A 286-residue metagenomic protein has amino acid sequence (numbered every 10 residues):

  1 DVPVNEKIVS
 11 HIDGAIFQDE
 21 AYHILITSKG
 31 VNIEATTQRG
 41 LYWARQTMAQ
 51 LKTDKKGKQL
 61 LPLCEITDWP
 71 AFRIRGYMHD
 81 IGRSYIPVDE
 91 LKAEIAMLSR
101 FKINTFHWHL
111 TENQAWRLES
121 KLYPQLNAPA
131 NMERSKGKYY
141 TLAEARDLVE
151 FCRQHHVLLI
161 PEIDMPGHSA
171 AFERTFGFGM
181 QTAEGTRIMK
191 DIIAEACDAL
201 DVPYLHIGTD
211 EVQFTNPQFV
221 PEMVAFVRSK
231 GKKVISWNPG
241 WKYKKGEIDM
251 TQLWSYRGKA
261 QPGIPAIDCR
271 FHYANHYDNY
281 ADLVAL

Functional and structural regions predicted by a protein language model:
D1-F72: Contiguous, structured surface segment used for ligand recognition
D1-G14, H109, I235-P239, C269-H272: A generic structural motif
Q38-G40, Q50, S84, E112-A115 (+5 more regions): Solvent-exposed loop/turn segments at secondary-structure junctions within structured extracellular/periplasmic domains
M48-Q50, E94, L283-A285: Short, solvent-exposed amphipathic alpha-helical segments in soluble enzyme and RNA/protein-processing domains
F72-K230: Substrate-binding cleft of carbohydrate-active enzyme catalytic domains
D191, D198-H206, D210-L286: Active-site core of glycosidic bond-cleaving carbohydrate-active enzymes
